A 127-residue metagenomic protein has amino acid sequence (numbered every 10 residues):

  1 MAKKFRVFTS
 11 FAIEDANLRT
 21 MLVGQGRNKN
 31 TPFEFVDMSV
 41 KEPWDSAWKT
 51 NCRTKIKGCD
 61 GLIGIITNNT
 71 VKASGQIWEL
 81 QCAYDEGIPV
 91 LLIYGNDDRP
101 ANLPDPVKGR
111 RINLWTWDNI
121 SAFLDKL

Functional and structural regions predicted by a protein language model:
M1-G58, I88, N96, L127: Conserved N-terminal substructure of TIR/SEFIR domains
L18, A73, R99-L103: Switch/connector loops and helix/strand junctions flanking conserved nucleotide-binding motifs in nucleotide-processing
S46-K49, I77, W117: Structural motif corresponding to alpha-helix initiation and N-cap regions
L62-G64: Inter-motif core of Ras-like GTPase G domains
N68-E86: Conserved TIR/SEFIR loop-to-helix hotspot centered on a Trp-containing motif with a nearby acidic residue
D98-I112: Glycine-rich, charge-decorated loop segments at or immediately adjacent to ligand/cofactor-binding or catalytic sites
N113-L127: C-terminal helix of von Willebrand factor
